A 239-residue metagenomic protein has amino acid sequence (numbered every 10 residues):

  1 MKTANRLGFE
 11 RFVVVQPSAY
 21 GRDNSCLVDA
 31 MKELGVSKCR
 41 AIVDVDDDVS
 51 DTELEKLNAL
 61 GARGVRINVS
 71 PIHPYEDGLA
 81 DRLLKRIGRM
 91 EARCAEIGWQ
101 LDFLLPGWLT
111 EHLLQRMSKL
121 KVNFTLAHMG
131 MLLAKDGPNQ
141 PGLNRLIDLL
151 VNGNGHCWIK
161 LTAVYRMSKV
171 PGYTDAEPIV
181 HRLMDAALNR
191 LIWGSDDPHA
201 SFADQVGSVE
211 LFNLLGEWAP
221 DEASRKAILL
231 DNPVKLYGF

Functional and structural regions predicted by a protein language model:
M1-R11, L188-R190, A203-F239: Mid-to-C-terminal alpha-helical segments outside catalytic/metal-binding sites
M1-S18, R22, N58: An N-terminally biased module of ancient metal coordination in phosphate/nucleic-acid-related enzymes
A4, L27, L57, C94 (+5 more regions): Conserved, mostly hydrophobic/aromatic
A19-W108, K160-M167: Active-site gating/metal-coordination segments in enzymes
S25-I42, M117, K121-L126, A176-A187 (+1 more regions): Short, electropositive alpha-helical surface patch
D47, M131, H199: Short, glycine/acidic-enriched loop or turn micro-motifs at the edges of active sites
A80-W193: Catalytic pocket-lining loop regions of alpha/beta-barrel enzymes, especially the amidohydrolase/enolase/GH5 lineages
